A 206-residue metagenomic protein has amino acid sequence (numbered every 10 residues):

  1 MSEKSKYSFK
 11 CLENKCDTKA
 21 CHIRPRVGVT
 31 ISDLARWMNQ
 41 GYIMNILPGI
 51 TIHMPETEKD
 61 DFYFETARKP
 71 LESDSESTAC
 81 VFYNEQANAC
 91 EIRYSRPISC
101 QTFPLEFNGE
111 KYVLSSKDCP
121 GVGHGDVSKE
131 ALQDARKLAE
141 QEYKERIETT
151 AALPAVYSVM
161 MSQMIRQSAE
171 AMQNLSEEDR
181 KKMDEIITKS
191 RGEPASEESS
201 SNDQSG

Functional and structural regions predicted by a protein language model:
M1-G206: Short loop/turn segments that flank or connect secondary-structure elements
